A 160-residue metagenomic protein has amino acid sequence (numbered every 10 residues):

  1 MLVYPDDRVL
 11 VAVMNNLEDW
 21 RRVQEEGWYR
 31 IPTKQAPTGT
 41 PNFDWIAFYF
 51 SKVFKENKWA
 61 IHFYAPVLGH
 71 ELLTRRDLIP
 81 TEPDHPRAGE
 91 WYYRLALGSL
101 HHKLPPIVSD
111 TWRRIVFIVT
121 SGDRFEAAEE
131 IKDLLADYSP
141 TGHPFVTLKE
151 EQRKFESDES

Functional and structural regions predicted by a protein language model:
M1-S160: Structured alpha/beta reader/binder surfaces that contact nucleic acids or chromatin modification marks
